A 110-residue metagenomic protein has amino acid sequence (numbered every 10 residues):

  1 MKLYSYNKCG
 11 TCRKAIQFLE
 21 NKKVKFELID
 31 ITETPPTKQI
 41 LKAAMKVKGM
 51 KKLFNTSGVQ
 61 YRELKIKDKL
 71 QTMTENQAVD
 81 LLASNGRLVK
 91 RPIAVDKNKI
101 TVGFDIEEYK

Functional and structural regions predicted by a protein language model:
M1-K22, F26-I31: Local sequence-structure signature of Cys/Sec-based thiol-disulfide redox active-site neighborhoods
I31-K110: Thiol/selenol-based redox catalytic cores and closely related redox-interacting motifs
